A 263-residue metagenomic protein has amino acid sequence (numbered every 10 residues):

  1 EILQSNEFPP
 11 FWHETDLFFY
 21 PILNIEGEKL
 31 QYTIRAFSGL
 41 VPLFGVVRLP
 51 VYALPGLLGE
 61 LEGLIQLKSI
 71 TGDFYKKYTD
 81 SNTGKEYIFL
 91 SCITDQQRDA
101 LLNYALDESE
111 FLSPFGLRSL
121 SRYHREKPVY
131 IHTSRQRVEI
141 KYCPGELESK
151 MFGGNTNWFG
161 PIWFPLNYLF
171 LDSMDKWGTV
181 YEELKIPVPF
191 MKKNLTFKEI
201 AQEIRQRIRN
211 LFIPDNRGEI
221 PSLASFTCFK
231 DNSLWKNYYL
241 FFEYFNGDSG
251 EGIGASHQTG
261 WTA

Functional and structural regions predicted by a protein language model:
E1-A263: Acidic, mature catalytic/reactive cores of soluble proteins
